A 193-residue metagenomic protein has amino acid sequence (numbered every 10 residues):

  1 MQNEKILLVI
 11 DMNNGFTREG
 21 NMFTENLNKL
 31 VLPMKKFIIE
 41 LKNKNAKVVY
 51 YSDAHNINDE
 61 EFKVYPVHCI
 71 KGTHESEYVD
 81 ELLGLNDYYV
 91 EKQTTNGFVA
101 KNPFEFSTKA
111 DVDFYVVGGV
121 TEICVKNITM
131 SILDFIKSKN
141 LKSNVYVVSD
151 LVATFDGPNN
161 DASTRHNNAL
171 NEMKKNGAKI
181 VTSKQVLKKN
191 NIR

Functional and structural regions predicted by a protein language model:
Q2-I6, K44, P66-R193: Active-site-adjacent betaalpha module
N3, L7, G20-A54: A short alpha/beta connector and helix-capping loop motif
L8-V9, N13, Y51, V147-V148: Generic enzyme active-site microenvironment
N14, N56: Short, glycine/acidic-enriched loop or turn micro-motifs at the edges of active sites
T17: Active-site gating/metal-coordination segments in enzymes
D59-K63: Metal-dependent catalytic neighborhoods of phosphoester/phosphodiester hydrolases
